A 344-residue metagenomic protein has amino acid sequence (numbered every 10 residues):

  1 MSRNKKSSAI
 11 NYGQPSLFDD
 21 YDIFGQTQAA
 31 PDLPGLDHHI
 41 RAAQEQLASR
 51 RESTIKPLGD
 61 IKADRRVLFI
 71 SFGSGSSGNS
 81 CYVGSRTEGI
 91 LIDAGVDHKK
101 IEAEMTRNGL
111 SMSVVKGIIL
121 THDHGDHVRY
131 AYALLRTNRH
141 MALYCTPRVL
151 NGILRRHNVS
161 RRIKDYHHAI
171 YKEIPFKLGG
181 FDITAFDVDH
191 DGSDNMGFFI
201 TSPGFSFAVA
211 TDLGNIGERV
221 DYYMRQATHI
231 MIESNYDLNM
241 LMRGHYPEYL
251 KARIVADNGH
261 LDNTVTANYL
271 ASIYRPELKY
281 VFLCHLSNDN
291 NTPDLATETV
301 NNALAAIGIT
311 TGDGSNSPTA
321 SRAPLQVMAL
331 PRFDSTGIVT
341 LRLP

Functional and structural regions predicted by a protein language model:
S2-E45, D294-P344: C-terminal regulatory/interaction regions
N4-K6, N11-Y12, D22-N108, M196-D212 (+1 more regions): Conserved beta-strand hairpin/beta-sheet module of binuclear metal-dependent hydrolase folds, prominently
H39-E52, P147-G204: Metallo-beta-lactamase
I92-G95, V115-H124, Y144-P147, A208-D212 (+3 more regions): Active-site neighborhood of phospho(di)ester-bond hydrolases with catalytic His/Asp-centered motifs
H98-C145: Active-site metal-binding motif and surrounding structural segment of the metallo-beta-lactamase
H124-V128, N151-G152, G192-S193, I216-E218 (+2 more regions): Active-site environment of divalent metal-dependent phosphoester hydrolases
R129-R139, R155-R156, N291-E298: Metal-dependent catalytic neighborhoods of phosphoester/phosphodiester hydrolases
E218-A329: Cap/insert and terminal regions of metallo-dependent hydrolase folds
